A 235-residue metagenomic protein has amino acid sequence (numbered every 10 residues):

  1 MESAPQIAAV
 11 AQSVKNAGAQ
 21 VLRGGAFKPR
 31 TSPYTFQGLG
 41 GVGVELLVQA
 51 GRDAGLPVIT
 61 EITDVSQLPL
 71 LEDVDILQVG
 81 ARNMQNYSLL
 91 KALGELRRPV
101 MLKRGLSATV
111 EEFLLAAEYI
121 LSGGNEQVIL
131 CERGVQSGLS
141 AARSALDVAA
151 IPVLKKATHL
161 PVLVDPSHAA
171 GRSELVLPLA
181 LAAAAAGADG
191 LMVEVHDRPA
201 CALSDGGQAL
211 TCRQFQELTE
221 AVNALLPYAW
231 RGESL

Functional and structural regions predicted by a protein language model:
S3-S13, I62-L68, V176-A180: Short, acidic/polar
A4-P5, S32-L46, V65-S66, A81-R97 (+3 more regions): Active-site-adjacent beta->alpha loops and helix N-cap segments on the catalytic face of soluble alpha/beta enzymes
A9-G25: Catalytic domains of carbohydrate-active enzymes, especially glycoside hydrolases
A19, V74-I76, N125, A188: A structural motif
R23, Q37-L39, G55-S66, D75-S88 (+4 more regions): Catalytic beta/alpha-barrel core
R23-V42, D197-G207: Glycine-rich, proline-tolerant flexible connector loops at the mouths of alpha/beta enzymes
F36-T60, A92-P99, V148-L163, Q208-R231: Alpha-helix-loop-beta-strand connector modules within alpha/beta enzyme cores
L96-R198: Catalytic alpha/beta core domains of metabolic enzymes, predominantly
